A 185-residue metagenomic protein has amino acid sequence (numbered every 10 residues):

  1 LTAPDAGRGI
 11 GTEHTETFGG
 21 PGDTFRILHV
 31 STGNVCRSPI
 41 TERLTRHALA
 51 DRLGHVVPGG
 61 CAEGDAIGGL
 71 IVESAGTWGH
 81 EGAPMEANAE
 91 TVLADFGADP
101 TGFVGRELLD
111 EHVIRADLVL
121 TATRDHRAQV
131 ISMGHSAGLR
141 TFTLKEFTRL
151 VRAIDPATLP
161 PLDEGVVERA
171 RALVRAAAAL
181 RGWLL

Functional and structural regions predicted by a protein language model:
T2-A116, D125-A128, S132, S136-L139: Conserved active-site segments centered on acidic
T2-D5, T17-G19, I131-L185: Phosphate-binding/catalytic loops
T123-H126, L173: Bulky hydrophobic/aromatic packing residues
